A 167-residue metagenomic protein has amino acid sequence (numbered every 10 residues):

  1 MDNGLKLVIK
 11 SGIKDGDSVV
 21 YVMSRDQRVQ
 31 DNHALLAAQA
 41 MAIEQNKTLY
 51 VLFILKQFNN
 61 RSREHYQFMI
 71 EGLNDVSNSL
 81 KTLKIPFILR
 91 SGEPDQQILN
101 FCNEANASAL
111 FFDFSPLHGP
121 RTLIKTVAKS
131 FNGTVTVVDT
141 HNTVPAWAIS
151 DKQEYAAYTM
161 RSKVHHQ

Functional and structural regions predicted by a protein language model:
M1-Q167: Active-site "lid/cap" and pocket-lining segments within catalytic core domains
